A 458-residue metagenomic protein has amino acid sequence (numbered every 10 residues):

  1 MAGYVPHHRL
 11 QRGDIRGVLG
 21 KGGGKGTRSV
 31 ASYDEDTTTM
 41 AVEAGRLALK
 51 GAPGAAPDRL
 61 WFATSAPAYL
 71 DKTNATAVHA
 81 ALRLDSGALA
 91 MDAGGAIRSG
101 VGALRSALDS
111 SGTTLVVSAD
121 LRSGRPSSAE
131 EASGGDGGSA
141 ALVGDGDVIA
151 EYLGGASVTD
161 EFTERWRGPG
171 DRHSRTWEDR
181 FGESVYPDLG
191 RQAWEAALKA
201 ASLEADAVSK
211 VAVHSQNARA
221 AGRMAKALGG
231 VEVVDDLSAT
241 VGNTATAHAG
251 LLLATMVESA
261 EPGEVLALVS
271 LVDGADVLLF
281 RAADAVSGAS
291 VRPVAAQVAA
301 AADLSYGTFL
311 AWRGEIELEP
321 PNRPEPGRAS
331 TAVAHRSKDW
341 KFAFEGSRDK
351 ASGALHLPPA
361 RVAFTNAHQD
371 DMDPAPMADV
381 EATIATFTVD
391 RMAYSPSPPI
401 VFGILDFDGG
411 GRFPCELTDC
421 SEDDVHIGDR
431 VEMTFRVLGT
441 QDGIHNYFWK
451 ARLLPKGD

Functional and structural regions predicted by a protein language model:
M1-T37, S128-S184, D188, E261 (+2 more regions): Condensing-enzyme catalytic core mediating Claisen C-C bond formation in acyl metabolism
T38, V42, P67-A68, D85-G87 (+3 more regions): Claisen-condensing/thiolase-fold acyl-transfer catalytic domains that form or cleave C-C bonds in fatty acid
A44-D58, R191-S209, L228-G229, P414: Phosphate/pyrophosphate-binding loops at sites that engage ATP/ADP/AMP, CoA/4′-phosphopantetheine, polyphosphate
R323-E381: Cys/His-rich short segments
M392-I404, H445-F448: Short aromatic-glycine-enriched beta-strand elements
D419-M433: Short nucleic-acid-contacting surface segments enriched for D/E, G, S/T with interspersed K/R
T434-D458: OB-fold/S1-family single-stranded nucleic acid-binding modules
